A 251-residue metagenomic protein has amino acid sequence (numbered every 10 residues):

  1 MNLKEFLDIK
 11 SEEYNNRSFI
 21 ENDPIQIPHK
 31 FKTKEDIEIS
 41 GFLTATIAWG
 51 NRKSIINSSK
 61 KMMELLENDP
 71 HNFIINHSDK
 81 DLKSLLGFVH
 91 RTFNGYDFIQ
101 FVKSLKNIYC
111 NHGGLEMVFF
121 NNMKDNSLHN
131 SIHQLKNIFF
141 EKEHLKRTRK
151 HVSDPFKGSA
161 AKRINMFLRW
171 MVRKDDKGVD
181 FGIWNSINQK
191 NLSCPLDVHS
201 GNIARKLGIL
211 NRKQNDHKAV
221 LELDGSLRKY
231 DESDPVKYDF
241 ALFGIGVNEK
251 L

Functional and structural regions predicted by a protein language model:
M1-L251: HhH-family (HhH-GPD) DNA N-glycosylase catalytic core used in base-excision repair
